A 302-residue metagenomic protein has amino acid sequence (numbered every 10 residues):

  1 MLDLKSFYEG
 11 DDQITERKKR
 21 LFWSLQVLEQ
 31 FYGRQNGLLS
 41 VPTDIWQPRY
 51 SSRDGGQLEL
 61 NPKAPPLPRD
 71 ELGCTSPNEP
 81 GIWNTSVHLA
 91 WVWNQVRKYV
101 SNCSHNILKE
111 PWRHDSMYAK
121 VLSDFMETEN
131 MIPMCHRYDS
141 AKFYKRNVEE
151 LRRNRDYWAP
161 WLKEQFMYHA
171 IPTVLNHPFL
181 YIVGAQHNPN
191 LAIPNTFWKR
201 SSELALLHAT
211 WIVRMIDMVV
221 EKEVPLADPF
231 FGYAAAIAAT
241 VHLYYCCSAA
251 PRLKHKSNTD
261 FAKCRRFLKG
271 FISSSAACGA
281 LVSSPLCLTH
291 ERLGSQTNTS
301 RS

Functional and structural regions predicted by a protein language model:
M1-P80, N94-S116, S123-D156, N176-T196 (+4 more regions): Acidic, Ser/Thr-rich, low-complexity intrinsically disordered regions in fungal proteins
F22, K163-Q165, F231: Residues that mark the junctions of alpha-helical repeat units in TPR/alpha-solenoid scaffolds
Q26, T85, M167-H169, A235 (+1 more regions): TPR repeat positional signature
H88-V92, V174, I237-L243: Well-ordered alpha-helical segments within folded domains of soluble proteins
E164-V174: C-terminal substrate/ligand-recognition segments
T173, I212, A239, L268: Hydrophobic, well-ordered secondary-structure elements that form the walls of internal hydrophobic environments
F271-S274, C278, R301-S302: Intrinsically disordered, low-complexity transcriptional activation domains
